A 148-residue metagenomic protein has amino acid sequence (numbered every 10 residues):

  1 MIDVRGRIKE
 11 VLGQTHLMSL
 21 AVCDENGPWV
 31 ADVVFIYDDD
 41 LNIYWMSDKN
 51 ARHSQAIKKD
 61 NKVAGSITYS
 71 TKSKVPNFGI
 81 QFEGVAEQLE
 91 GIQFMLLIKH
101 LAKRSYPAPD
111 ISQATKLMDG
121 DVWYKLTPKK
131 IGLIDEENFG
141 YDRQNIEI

Functional and structural regions predicted by a protein language model:
M1-L17, Q144-N145: Extreme N-terminal tail/first-helix region
I2, F78-I148: Charged, gly/pro-rich active-site loop segments
L12, A56-I57, H100-L101: A generic structural signal for nonpolar/aromatic side chains embedded in well-ordered alpha-helices
Q14-S19, S105-P109: Short Pro/Gly-enriched beta-strand edge/turn motifs at strand-loop
T15-K49, I57, V63-Y69, N77: Short beta-strand segments
S47, S54-Q55, E90, D135: Activation segment
D48-A51, A64-Y69, L101-Q113: Short acidic (Asp/Glu) patches
A51-H53, K72, F139-Y141: Short, surface-exposed beta-strand-loop junctions and turns on beta-sheet-rich folds
